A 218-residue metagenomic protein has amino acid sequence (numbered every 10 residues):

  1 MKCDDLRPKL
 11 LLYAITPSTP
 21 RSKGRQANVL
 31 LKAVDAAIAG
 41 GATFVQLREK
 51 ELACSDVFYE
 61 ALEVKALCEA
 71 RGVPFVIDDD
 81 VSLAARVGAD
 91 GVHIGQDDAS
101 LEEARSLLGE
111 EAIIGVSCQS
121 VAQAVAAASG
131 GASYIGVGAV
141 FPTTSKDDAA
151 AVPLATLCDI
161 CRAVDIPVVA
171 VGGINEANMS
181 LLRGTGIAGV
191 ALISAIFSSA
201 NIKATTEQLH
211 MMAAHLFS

Functional and structural regions predicted by a protein language model:
M1-L101, S106-S133, D159, D165-I166 (+3 more regions): Conserved N-terminal beta1-alpha1 strand-loop-helix module at the mouth
L47, I94, V137, P142 (+1 more regions): Short beta-strand and adjacent tight-turn residues that come in two discontinuous sequence segments and form the edges
V137, V169-I174, V190-S194: Glycine-rich beta-strand-to-loop/alpha-helix junction loops that act as flexible
P142-T144, L157, N178-L181: Short glycine/proline-centered loop/turn elements that form peptide/ligand docking sites
S145-A149: Glycine/threonine-rich flexible loop motifs
T185-G189: Internal alpha/beta core interface subdomains
